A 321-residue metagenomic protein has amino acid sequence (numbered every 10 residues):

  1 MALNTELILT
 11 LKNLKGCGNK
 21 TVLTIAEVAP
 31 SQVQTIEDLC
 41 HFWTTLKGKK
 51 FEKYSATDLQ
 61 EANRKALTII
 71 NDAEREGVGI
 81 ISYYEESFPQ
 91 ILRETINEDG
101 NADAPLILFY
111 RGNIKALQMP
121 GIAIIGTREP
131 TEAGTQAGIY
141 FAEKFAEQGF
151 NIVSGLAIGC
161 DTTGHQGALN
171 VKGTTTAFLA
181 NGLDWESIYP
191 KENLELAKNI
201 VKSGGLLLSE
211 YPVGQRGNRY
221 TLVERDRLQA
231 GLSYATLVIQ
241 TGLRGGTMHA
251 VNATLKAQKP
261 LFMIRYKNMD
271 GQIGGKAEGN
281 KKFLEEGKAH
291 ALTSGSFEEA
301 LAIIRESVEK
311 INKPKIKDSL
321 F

Functional and structural regions predicted by a protein language model:
M1-S87: Short, small/acidic-rich helices and loops at N termini and domain boundaries of DNA replication/processing enzymes
A2-T5, Y84-F321: Glycine-biased, small-residue-rich flexible motifs in mid-sequence functional cores and linkers
